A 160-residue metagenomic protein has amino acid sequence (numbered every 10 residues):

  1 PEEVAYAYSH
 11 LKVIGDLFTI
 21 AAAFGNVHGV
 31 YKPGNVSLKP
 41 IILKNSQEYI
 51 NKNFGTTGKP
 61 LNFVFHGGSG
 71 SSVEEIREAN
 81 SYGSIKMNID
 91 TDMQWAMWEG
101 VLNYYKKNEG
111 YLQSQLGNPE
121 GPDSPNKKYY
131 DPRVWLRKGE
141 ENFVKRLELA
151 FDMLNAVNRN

Functional and structural regions predicted by a protein language model:
P1-E2, G29-I42, K86, K106-L116 (+1 more regions): Glycine-rich tight-turn/loop motif centered on a GG-T
P1-K59, V73, R77-E78: Alpha/beta enzyme core
F18-A22, L61-G67, I85-I89: Hydrophobic faces of well-ordered beta-strands that scaffold small-molecule active sites in alpha/beta enzyme cores
F24-H28, Y82-G100: Glycine-rich phosphate-binding active-site loops on the catalytic face of alpha/beta enzymes
K32-N35, F65-G68, D90, G139: Glycine- and other small-residue-rich loops at beta-strand/loop junctions that grip anionic moieties
V36-P40, V73, W95, R137-V144 (+1 more regions): Electropositive phosphate-/nucleotide-binding environments in soluble metabolic enzymes
V101-Y105: Short low-complexity, flexible loop/linker segments enriched in glycine and/or proline with clustered acidic
K106-N160: Extended, intrinsically disordered, low-complexity segments
